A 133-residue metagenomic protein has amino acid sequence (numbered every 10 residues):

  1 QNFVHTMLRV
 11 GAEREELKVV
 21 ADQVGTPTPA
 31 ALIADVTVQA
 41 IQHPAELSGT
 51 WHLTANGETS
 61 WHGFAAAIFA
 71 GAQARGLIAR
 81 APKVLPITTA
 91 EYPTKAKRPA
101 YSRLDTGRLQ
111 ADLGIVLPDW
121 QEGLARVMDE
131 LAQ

Functional and structural regions predicted by a protein language model:
Q1-G25, A30-Q39: NAD(P)-dependent short-chain dehydrogenase/reductase
N2, G25-T28, T59, L104 (+1 more regions): Residue-level signal for the nucleotide or nucleotide-sugar donor/cofactor binding architecture
G11-E15, I41-P44, A72-R75, L113 (+1 more regions): A general structural signal marking secondary-structure boundaries and capping sites
V20-G25, H52-N56, K97, A111: Conserved short-loop catalytic and cofactor-binding motifs
I33, L53, F64, L109 (+1 more regions): Non-catalytic, hydrophobic alpha-helical segments
V36, H43-K95: Mid/C-terminal beta-alpha module of Rossmann-like enzyme folds, strongest in SDR-family dehydrogenases/epimerases
P86-T106, D119: Active-site loop of classical SDR/Rossmann-like NAD(P)-dependent oxidoreductases, centered on the catalytic Tyr-X3-Lys
W120-Q133: Amphipathic terminal alpha-helices
